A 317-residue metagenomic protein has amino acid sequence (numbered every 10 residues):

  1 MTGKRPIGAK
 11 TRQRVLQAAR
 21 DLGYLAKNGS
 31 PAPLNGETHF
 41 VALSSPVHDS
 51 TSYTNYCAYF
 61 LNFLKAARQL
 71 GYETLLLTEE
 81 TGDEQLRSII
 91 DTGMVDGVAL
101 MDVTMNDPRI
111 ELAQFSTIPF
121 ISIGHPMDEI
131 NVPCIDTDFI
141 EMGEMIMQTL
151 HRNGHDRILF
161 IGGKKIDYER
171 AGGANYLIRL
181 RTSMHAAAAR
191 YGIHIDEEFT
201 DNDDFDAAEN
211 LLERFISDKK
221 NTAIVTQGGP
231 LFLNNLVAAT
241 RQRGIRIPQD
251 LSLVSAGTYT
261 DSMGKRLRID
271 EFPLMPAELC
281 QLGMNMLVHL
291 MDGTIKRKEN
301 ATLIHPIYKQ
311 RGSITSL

Functional and structural regions predicted by a protein language model:
M1-E37: N-terminal helix-turn-helix DNA-binding module of bacterial transcription factors
N35-Q148: Alpha-helical recognition/docking segments in bacterial nutrient-uptake and carbohydrate-utilization systems
H39, D96, H155-R157, T222: Short acidic/polar active-site loop segments enriched in Thr and Asp
P46-T54, T78-G82, I135-E144, I161-L211 (+4 more regions): Hinge/beta->alpha junction and helix N-cap segments in small-molecule ligand-binding domains
E84-M94, A208-K219: Short, well-structured alpha-helical segments in soluble
D156-R157, I195-D196, I247-S252: Short acidic capping loops at alpha-helix termini that bridge into adjacent secondary structure
E209, I216-L317: Flexible loop/turn connectors
